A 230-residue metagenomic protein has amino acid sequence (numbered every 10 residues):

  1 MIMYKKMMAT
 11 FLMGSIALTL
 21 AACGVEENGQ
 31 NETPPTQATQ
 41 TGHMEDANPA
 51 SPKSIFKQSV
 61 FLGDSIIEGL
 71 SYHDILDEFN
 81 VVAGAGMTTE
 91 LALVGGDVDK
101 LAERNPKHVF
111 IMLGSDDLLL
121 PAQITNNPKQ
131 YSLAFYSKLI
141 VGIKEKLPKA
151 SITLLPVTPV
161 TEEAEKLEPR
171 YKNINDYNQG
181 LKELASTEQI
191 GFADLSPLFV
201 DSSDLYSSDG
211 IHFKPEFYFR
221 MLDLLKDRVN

Functional and structural regions predicted by a protein language model:
M1-F11: Bacterial N-terminal signal peptides that target proteins for export
A9, G24-V60, E68: N-terminal, intrinsically disordered, polar/charged segments of Gram-positive cell-envelope systems that serve as
T19-A22: C-terminal motif of bacterial Sec signal peptides marking the signal peptidase cleavage site
G24, P159-N230: Catalytic His-Asp segment of secreted/periplasmic serine-dependent ester chemistry enzymes
A47-A134: Conserved SGNH/GDSL esterase-like catalytic core that processes O-acyl groups on lipids and polysaccharides
M112, L155-P156: Alpha/beta-hydrolase-fold catalytic nucleophile elbow
Y136-I140, N178: Generic structural signal for well-ordered alpha-helices, preferentially at hydrophobic/aromatic core positions
L147-I152: A short helix->loop->beta-strand "cap" motif at the edges of active sites that frequently abuts
